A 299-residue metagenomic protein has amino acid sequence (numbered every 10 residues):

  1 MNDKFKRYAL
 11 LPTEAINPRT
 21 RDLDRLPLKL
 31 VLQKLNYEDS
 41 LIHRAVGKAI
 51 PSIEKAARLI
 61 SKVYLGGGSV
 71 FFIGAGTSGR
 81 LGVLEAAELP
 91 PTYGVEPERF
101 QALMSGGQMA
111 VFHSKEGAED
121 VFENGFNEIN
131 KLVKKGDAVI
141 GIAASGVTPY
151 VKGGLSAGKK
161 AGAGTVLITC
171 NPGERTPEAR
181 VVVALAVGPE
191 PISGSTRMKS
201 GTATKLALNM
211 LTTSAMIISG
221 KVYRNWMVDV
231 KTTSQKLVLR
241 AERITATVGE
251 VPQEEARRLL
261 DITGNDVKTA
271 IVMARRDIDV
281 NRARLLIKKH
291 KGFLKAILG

Functional and structural regions predicted by a protein language model:
M1-A45: Cofactor-/ligand-binding subdomain signature composed of acidic, glycine-rich, tryptophan-containing flexible loops
K34-I42, A102-F112, Y223, E250 (+1 more regions): Gly-rich Lys/Arg/Thr-decorated short loops/hinges at beta-loop-alpha junctions or inter-strand turns that position
Y37, K135, M210, A215-G299: Short, amphipathic alpha-helical interaction segments embedded in low-complexity terminal/linker regions of eukaryotic
E38-K48, H113-S114, A138-G141: Short, basic, glycine/proline-bearing loop/turn elements
K48-V63: A short, well-structured juxtamembrane/interface segment
V63-Y64, G158: A generic structural signal for well-ordered alpha-helical segments
F71-S219: Glycine-rich phosphate-binding loops that contact phosphosugars or nucleotide phosphates
